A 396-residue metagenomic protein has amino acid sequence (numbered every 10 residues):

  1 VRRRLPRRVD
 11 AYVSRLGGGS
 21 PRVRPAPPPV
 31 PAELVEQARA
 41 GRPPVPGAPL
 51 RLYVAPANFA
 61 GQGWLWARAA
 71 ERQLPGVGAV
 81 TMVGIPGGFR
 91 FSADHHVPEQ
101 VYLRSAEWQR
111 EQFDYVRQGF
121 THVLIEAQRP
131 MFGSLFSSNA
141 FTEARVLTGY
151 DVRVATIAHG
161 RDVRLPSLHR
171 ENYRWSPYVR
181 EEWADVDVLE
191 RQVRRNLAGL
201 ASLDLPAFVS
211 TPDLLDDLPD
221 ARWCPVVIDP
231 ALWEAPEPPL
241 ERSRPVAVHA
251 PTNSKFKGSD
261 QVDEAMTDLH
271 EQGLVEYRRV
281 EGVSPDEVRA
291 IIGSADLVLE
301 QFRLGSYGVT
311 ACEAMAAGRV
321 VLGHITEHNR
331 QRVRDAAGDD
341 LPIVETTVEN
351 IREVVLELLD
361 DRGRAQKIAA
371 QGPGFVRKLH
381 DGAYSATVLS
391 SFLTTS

Functional and structural regions predicted by a protein language model:
L52-V54, R222-P225, P230-K257, D263: Conserved donor-binding/catalytic core segment of Leloir-type glycosyltransferases
G61, G363-L393: A charged, aromatic-enriched C-terminal amphipathic alpha-helix characteristic of glycosyltransferases across folds
F91, T156-L189, F256, V333-D335: Acceptor-binding helix/loop patch of EC 2.4 sugar-transfer enzymes, predominantly nucleotide-sugar-dependent
T121, G293-S306, R319: Acidic donor-binding loop of glycosyltransferase active sites
P177-P236: Donor nucleotide-sugar binding/catalytic pocket of nucleotide-sugar-dependent glycosyltransferases
R289, A311-A316, R330-Q331, D335-A337: Short alpha-helical segment that forms part of, or immediately flanks, the ligand-binding pocket in carbohydrate-active
V320-N329: Short hydrophobic beta-strand element within catalytic cores of glycosyltransferases and related nucleotide-activated
R330-L356: Change "using UDP/GDP/dTDP sugars" to "using nucleotide sugars
